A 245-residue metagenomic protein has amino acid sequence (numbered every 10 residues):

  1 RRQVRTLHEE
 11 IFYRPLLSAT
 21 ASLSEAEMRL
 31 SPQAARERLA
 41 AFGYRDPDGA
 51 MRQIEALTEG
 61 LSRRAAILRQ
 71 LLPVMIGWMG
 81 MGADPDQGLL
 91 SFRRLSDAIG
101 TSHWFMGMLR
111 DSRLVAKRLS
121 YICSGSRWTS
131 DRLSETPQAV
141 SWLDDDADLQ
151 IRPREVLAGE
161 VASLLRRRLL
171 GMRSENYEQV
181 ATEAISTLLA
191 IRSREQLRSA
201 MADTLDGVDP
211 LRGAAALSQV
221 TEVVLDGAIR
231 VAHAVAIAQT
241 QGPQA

Functional and structural regions predicted by a protein language model:
R1-A245: Non-catalytic regulatory/linker segments of enzymes
